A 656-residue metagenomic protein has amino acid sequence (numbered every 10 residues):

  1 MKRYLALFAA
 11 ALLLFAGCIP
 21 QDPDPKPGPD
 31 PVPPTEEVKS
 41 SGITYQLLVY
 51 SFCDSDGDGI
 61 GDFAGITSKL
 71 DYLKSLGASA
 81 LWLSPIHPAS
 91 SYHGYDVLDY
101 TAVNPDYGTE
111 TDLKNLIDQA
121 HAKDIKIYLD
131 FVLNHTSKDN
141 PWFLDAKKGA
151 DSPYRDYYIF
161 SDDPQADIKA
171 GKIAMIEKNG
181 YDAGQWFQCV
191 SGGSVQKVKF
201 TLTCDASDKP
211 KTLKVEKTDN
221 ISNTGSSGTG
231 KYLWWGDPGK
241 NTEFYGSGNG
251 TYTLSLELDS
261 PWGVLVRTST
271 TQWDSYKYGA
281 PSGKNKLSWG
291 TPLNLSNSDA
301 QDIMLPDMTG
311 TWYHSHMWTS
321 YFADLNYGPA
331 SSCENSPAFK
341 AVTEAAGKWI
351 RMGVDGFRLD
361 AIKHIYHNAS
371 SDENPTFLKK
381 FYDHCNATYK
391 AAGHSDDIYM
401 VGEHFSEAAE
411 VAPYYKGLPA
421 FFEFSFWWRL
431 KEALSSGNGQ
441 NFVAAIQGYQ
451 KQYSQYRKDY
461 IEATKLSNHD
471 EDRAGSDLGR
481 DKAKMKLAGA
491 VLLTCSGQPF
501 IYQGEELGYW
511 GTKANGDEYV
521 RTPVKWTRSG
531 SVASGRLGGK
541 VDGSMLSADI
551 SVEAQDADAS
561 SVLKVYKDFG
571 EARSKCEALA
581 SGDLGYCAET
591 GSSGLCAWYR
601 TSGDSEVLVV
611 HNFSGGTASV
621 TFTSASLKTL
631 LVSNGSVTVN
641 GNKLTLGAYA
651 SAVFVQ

Functional and structural regions predicted by a protein language model:
K2-F8: Sec-dependent signal peptide recognition, specifically the positively charged N-region followed immediately by
F15-G17: C-terminal motif of bacterial Sec signal peptides marking the signal peptidase cleavage site
I19-D22, P33-S194, V266, G290 (+4 more regions): Acidic/aromatic-lined carbohydrate-recognition and catalytic surfaces of CAZymes acting on diverse glycans
P29, E36-V38, I43-Y45, G171-D307: Insoluble glucan recognition modules
I117, F143-A146, A150, K178 (+10 more regions): Active-site-proximal helices and loops of the catalytic beta/alpha 8
A391-H394, D459, K465-N468, R473 (+2 more regions): Loop/helix patches that line or flank the sugar-binding groove of alpha-linked glycan CAZymes
T617-N634: Beta-strand-rich binding/interaction modules
N640-Q656: C-terminal beta-strand-rich structural cap/linker in extracellular carbohydrate-active enzymes
